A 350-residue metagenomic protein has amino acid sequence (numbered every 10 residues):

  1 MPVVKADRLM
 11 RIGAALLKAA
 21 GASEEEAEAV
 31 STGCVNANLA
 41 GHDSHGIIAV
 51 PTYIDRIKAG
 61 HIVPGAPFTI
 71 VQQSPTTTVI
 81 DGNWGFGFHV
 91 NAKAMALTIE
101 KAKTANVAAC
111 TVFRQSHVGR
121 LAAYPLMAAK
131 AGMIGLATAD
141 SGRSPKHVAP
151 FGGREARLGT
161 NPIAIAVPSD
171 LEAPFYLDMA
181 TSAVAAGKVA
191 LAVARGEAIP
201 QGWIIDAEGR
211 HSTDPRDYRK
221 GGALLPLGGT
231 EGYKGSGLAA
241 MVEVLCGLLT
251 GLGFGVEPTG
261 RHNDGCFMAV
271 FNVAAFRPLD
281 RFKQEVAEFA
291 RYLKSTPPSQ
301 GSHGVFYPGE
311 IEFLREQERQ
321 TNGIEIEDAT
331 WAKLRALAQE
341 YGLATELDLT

Functional and structural regions predicted by a protein language model:
P2-L9, A22-I48, I62-Q73, G260-N263: N-terminal glycine-rich anion-binding loops that anchor highly charged ligand groups
V3-R11, A19, G255-T350: Catalytic-core signal marking the mid-to-C-terminal active-site face
H45-I99: Active-site cofactor/substrate anionic-group-binding motifs, chiefly glycine- and Lys/Arg-rich phosphate-binding loops
T78-D170: A generic, well-ordered mixed alpha/beta core segment in the N-terminal half of proteins
M133-H147, E243-G260: Glycine-rich phosphate/pyrophosphate-binding loops and their adjacent beta-strand/loop elements at enzyme active sites
K146-D217: Phosphate/diphosphate-binding glycine-rich loops and adjacent basic-rich segments that engage nucleotide
A194-V256: Secondary-shell segments that build the walls of catalytic and ion/ligand-binding clefts
